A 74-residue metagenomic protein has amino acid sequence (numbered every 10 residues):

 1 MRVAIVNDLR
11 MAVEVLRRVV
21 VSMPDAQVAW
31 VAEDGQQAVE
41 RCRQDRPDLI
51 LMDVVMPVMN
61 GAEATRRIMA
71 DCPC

Functional and structural regions predicted by a protein language model:
M1-R2: Non-catalytic signal-transmission and effector/linker regions of two-component phosphorelay proteins
N7, D53: Active-site residues of response regulator receiver
L9-A29: Two-component/phosphorelay signaling modules centered on CheY-like receiver
V21-S22, R43-Q44, A70: Solvent-exposed polar/charged
V31-L49: Acidic, metal-coordinating helix/loop segments flanking the phosphotransfer/catalytic sites of two-component signaling
D34-Q37, M59-E63: Acidic catalytic/metal-coordinating carboxylates
E40, A62-C74: Short amphipathic alpha-helix used as the core "switch/output" element in two-component signaling
M56: Receiver (REC) domain active-site loop signature in two-component systems and cognate sites in sensor histidine kinases
